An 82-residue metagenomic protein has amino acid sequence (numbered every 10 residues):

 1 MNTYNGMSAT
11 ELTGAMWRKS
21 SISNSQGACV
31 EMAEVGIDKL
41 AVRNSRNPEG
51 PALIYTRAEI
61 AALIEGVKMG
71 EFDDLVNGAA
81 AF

Functional and structural regions predicted by a protein language model:
M1-F82: Positively charged, low-complexity terminal tracts and the immediately adjacent first secondary-structure elements
